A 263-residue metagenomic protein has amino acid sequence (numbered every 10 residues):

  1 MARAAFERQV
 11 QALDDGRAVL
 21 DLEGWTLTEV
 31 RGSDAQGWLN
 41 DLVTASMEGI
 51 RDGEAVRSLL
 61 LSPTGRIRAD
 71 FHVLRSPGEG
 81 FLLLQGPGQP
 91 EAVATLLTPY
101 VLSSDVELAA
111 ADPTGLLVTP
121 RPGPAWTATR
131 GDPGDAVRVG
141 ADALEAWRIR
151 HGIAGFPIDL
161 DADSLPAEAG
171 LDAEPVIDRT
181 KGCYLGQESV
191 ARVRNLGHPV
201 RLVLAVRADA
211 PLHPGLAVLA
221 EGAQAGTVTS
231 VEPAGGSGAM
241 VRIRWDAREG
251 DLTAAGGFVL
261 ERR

Functional and structural regions predicted by a protein language model:
M1-L61, R66-R68, P77: Acidic, proline/glycine-enriched N-terminal capping motif
A18-L27, G49, A69-A154: Acidic, low-complexity central loop/insert segments
L20-L42, A109-R121, H198-A208: Short glycine-/aliphatic-rich beta-strand segments at the starts of folded cytosolic domains
D34-L39, P90-A94, R130-D135, L212-L216 (+1 more regions): Short, conserved charged micro-motifs
N40-E48, T95-S103, N195, A220-A223: Short, intrinsically disordered, mixed-charge
F71, S164-L165, A169-T180, L185-Q187 (+1 more regions): Glycine-rich, small/acidic residue-mixed loop/short-helix segments
G134-I158, G170-C183, Q187: Internal active-site segments that recognize and position negatively charged phosphoryl groups and nucleotide moieties
